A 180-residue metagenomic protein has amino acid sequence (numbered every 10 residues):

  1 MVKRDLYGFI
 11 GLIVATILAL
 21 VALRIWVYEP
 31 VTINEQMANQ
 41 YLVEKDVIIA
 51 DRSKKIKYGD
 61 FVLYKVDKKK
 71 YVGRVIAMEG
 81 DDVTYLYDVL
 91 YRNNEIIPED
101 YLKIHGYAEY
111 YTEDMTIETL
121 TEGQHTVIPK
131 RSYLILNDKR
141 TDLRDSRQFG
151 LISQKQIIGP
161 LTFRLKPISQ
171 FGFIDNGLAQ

Functional and structural regions predicted by a protein language model:
V2, L6-Y7, V43-Q180: Soluble "head" domains of membrane/secretory-pathway proteins
G8-W26: Hydrophobic membrane-insertion alpha-helices, especially the h-region of bacterial N-terminal signal peptides
G11, A38-N39, R140: Short hydrophobic/aromatic segments of transmembrane alpha-helices and their interfaces
E29-E44: Alpha-helical transmembrane signal-anchor/signal-peptide segments
